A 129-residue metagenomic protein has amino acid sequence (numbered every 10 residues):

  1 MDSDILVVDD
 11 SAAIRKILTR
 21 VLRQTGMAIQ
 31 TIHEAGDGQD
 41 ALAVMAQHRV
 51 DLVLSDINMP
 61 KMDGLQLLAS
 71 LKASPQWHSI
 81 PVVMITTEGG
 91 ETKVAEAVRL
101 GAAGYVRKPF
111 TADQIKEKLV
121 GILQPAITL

Functional and structural regions predicted by a protein language model:
A12-H33: Two-component/phosphorelay signaling modules centered on CheY-like receiver
E34-A43, G64: Helix N-cap/capping motif at the beta->alpha junctions
A43, L65-H78: Short amphipathic alpha-helix used as the core "switch/output" element in two-component signaling
H48-L54: Active-site beta3 strand of CheY-like receiver
D56, T86: Active-site residues of response regulator receiver
M59: Receiver (REC) domain active-site loop signature in two-component systems and cognate sites in sensor histidine kinases
Q66, G89-G104, E117: Alpha4 helix (beta4-alpha4-beta5 surface) of REC/receiver domains from two-component response regulators
F110-V120: C-terminal output helix
